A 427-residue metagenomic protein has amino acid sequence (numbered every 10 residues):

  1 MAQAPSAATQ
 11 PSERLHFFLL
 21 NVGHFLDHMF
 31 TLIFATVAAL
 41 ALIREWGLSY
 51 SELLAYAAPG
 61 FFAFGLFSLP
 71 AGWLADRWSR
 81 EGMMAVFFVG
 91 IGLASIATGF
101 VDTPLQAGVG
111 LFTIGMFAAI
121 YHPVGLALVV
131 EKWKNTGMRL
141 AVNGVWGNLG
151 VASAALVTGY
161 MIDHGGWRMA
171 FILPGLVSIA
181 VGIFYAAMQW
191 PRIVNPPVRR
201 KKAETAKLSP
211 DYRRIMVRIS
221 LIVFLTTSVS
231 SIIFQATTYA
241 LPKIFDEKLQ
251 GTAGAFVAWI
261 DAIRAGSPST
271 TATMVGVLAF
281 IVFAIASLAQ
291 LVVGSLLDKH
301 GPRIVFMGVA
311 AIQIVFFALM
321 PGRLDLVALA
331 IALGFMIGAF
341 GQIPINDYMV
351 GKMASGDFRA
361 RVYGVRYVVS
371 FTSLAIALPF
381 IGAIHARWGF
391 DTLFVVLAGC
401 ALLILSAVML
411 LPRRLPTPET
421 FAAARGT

Functional and structural regions predicted by a protein language model:
F34-T36, R218-S287: Extracytoplasmic gate region of multi-pass secondary transporters
L42-I43, L74-A75, V157-G165, F245-D246 (+2 more regions): Interfacial helix-cap and linker-helix signal at transmembrane-aqueous boundaries of multi-pass secondary transporters
A58-G72, V277-V292: Central cavity-lining transmembrane alpha-helices of secondary-active solute carriers, predominantly the Major
L66-P104, L297-H300: Conserved MFS/SLC helix-loop-helix module at the cytosolic interface between two early adjacent transmembrane helices
G82-A97, I304-L319, A398: Structural signature of the two symmetry-related core transmembrane helices
G110-N148: Cytoplasmic helix-loop-helix junction between adjacent transmembrane helices in 12-TM secondary transporters
N143-I193: Helix-loop-helix hairpin linking two adjacent transmembrane segments in secondary transporters
L297-N346: C-terminal transmembrane helical hairpin of 12-TM major facilitator-type secondary transporters
